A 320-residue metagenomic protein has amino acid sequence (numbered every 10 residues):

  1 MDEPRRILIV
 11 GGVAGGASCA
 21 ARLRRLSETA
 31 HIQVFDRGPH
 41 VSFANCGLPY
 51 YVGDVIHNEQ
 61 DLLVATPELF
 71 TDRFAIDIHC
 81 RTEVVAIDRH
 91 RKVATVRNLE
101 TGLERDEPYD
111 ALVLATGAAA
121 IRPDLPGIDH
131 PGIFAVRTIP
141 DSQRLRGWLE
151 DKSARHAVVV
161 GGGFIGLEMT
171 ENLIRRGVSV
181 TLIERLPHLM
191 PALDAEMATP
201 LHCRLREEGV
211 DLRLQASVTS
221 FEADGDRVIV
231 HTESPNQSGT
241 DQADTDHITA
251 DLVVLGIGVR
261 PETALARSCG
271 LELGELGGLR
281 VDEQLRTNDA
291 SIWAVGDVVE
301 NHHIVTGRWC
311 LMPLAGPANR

Functional and structural regions predicted by a protein language model:
D2-I76, T170-L193: Beta1-alpha1 glycine-rich phosphate/pyrophosphate-binding loop at the start of Rossmann-like nucleotide-binding domains
V13-G16, G163-G166, A318: Catalytic nucleophile loop
T29-Q33, R73, H79-E100, E107 (+1 more regions): A Rossmann-like FAD-binding core segment of flavoenzymes
V96, L114-A115, V159, L255 (+2 more regions): Redox-cofactor binding/interface segments in oxidoreductases and associated redox assembly factors
E104, R122-P123, L167-E168, T263-A264 (+1 more regions): Glycine/Thr-rich phosphate-binding loops of Rossmann-like dinucleotide-binding domains
L114-R176, D211, V281: Glycine-rich dinucleotide-binding loop and its adjacent helix/turn
D129-S153, I248-N319: FAD-site-proximal beta/loop scaffold in flavoenzymes
